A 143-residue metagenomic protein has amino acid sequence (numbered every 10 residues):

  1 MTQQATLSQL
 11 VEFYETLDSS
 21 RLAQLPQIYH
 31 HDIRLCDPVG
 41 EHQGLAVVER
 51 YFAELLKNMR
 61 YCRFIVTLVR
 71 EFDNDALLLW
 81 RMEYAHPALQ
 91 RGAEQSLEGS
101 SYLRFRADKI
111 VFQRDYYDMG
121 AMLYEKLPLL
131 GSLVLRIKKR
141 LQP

Functional and structural regions predicted by a protein language model:
T2-S20: Short, aromatic-enriched amphipathic alpha-helices that serve as compact interaction elements
Q4-L7, L22-P26, H30-N74: A solvent-exposed, acidic/Ser-Thr-rich amphipathic alpha-helical stretch
L10, Y14, Y29, F52-L55 (+2 more regions): Hydrophobic alpha-helical core bundles mediating ligand binding, dimerization, or RNAP-core interactions
F13-T16, Y51, K126, R140: Residues that form generic nucleotide/phosphate-binding pockets
D18-R21, P87-L89: Short, charged helix-to-loop "capping" segments that act as catalytic/coupling loops
S20, V39, Y117-G120: Intrinsic disorder/low-complexity detector
K57-R63, R70-P143: A beta-strand edge to alpha-helix "cap/lid" segment located at domain peripheries
